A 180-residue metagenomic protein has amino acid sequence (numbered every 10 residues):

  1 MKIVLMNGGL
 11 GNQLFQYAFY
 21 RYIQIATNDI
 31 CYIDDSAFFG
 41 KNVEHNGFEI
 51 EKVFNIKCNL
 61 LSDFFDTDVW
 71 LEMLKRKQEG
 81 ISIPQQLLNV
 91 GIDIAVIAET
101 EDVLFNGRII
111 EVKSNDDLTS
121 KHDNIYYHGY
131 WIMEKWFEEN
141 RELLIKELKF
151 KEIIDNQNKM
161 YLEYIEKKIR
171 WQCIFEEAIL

Functional and structural regions predicted by a protein language model:
M1-G47: N-terminal pre-catalytic "stem/leader" segment of glycosyltransferase-like enzymes
H45-L180: Secretory-pathway luminal glycosyltransferase catalytic domains
